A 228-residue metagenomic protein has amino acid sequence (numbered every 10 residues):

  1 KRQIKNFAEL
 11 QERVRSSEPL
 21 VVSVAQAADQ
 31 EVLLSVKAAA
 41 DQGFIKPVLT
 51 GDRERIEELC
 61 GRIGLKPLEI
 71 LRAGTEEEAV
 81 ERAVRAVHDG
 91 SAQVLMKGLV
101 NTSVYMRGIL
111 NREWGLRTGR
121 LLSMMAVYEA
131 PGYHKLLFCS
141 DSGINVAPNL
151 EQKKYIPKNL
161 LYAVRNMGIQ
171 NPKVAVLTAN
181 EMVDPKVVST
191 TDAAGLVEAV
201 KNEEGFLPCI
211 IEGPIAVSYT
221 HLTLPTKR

Functional and structural regions predicted by a protein language model:
K1-Q11: Positively charged, low-complexity intrinsically disordered leader regions
S17-A73: N-terminal glycine-rich anion-binding loop in soluble enzyme alpha/beta folds
D29-S35, T102-M106, N149, I156: Short glycine/serine/threonine-rich phosphate/pyrophosphate-binding segments that cradle anionic phosphate groups
S35, L59-C60, G108, P185-S189: Short, well-ordered secondary-structure micro-motifs
A39, Y133-V146, L177-N180: Acidic/polar active-site rim loop that often engages polyanionic ligands
K46-G51, A147-G213: Glycine-rich phosphate/diphosphate-binding loop of Rossmann-like nucleotide-binding domains
L71-L136: N-terminal glycine-rich phosphate/adenylate-binding segment common to multiple enzyme folds
T220-T226: Conserved small/polar residues in nucleotide/adenosyl-binding loops
